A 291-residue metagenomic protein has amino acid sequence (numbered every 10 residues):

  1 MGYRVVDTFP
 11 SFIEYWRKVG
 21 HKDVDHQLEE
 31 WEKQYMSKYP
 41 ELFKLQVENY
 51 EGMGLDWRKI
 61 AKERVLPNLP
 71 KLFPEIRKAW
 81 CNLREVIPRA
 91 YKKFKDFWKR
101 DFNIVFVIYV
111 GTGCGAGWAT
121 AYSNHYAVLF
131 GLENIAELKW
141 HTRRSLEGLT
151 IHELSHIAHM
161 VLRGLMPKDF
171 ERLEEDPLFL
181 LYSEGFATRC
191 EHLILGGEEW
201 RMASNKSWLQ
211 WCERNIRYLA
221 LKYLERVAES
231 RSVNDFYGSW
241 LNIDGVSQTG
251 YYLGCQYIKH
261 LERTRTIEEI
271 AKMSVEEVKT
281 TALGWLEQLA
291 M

Functional and structural regions predicted by a protein language model:
M1-W80: Non-catalytic architectural context of zinc metalloproteases
G2-D23, Q27, F170-R217, L289-A290: Post-HExxH zinc-binding segment in Zn-dependent metallohydrolases
L69-Y126, W140-R143: Auxiliary, metal-adjacent structural segments of Zn-dependent hydrolase domains
C81-E85, L149, P177, L181 (+2 more regions): Soluble non-cytosolic domains of exported or imported proteins
D101-I108, W200-S204, E268-M273: Surface-exposed patches in mature extracellular/periplasmic domains of secreted proteins
N134-T150, L178: Short pre-active-site segment immediately N-terminal to the catalytic Zn-binding motif
R144-G164, E184-T188: Active-site recognition of the HExxH zinc-binding catalytic motif
C212, R217-M291: Pan-zinc metallopeptidase signature
